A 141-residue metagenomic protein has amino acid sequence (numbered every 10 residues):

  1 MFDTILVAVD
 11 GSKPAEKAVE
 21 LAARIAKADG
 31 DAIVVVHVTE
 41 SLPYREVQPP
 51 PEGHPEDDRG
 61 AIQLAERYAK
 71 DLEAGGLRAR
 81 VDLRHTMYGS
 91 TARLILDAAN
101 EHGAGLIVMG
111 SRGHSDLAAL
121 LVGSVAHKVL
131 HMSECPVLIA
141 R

Functional and structural regions predicted by a protein language model:
D3-P49, D71-R80: Small/aliphatic-rich secondary-structure junction motif
R24-K27, N100, H131: Solvent-exposed polar/charged
H37-E66, L94: Acidic, proline/glycine-rich short linear motifs
P50-H54, A98-N100, V125-A126: Short, hinge-like loop/turn segments at secondary-structure boundaries
E73-I107: Structural beta-alpha unit
L106-K128: Glycine-rich, Arg-bearing micro-motifs that act as flexible, cationic patches
V137-R141: Short hydrophobic/aromatic patches at helix-to-coil boundaries
